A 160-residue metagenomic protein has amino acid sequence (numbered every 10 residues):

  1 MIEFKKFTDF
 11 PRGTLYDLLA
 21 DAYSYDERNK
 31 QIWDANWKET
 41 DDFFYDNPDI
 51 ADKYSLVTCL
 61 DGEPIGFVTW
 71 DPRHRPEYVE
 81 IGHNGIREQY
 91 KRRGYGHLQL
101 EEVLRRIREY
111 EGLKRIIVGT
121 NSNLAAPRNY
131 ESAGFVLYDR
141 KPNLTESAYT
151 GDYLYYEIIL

Functional and structural regions predicted by a protein language model:
M1-D17: A short beta-loop-alpha structural element at the N-terminal edge of CoA-dependent acyl/N-acetyltransferase catalytic
E3, A20-Y45: Conserved GNAT-fold acetyl-CoA-binding loop/helix
Y45-D52: Short loop/turn motifs at secondary-structure junctions and domain boundaries
V57, E63-P72, Y78-E80, G85: Conserved beta-strand in the GNAT
I86, R92-R105, E131-S132: Conserved acetyl-CoA-binding loop-helix of GNAT-fold acetyltransferases
I107-T120: Conserved GNAT acetyl-CoA-binding A-motif
I117-P127, L144-Y149: Conserved beta-strand-loop-alpha-helix junction that forms the acyl-donor binding cleft
E131-R140: Conserved acetyl-CoA-binding loop of GNAT-fold acetyltransferases
